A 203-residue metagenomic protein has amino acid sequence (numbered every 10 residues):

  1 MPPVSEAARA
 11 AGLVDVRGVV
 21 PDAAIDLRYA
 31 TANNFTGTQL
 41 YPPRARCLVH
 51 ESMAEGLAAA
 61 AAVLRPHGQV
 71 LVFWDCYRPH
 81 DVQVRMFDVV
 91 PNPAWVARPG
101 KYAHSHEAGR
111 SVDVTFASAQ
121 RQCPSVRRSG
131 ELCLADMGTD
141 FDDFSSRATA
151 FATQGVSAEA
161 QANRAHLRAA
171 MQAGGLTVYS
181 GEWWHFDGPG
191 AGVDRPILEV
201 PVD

Functional and structural regions predicted by a protein language model:
M1-W74, D88-G181, D187-D203: Extracytoplasmic cell-surface/polysaccharide-interacting catalytic and binding patches
P79: Segments that shape or occlude catalytic/ligand-binding pockets
V82-Q83: Short, well-ordered surface patches within globular domains
